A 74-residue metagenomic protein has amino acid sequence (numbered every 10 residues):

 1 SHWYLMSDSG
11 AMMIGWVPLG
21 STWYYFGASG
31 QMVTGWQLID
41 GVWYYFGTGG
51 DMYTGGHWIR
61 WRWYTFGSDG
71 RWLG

Functional and structural regions predicted by a protein language model:
S1-G74: Extracellular adhesion/carbohydrate-binding repeat motifs centered on closely spaced tryptophans
